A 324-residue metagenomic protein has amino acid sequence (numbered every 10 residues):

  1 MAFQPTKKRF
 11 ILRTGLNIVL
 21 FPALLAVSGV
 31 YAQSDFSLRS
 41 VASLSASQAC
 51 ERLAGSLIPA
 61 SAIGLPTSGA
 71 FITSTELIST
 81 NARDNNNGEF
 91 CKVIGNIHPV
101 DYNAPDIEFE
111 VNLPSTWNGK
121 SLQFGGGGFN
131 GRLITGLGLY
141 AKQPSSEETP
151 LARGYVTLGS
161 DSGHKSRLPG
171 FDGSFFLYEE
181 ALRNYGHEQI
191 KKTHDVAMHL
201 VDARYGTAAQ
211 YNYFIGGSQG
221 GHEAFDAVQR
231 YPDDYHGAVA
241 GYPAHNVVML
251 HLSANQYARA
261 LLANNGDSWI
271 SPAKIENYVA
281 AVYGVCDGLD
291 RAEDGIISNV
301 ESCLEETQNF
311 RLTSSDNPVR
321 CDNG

Functional and structural regions predicted by a protein language model:
M1-L12: N-terminal secretory signal peptides that target proteins for export/translocation
G15-A26: Bacterial N-terminal signal peptides
A32-K120, L133-G138, Q143-S145, V279 (+3 more regions): Catalytic-loop region of hydrolases
G119-G128: Short beta-strand element of the alpha/beta-hydrolase
G127-G206, L252-S253: Cap/lid segment of the alpha/beta-hydrolase catalytic domain
T207-G217: Alpha/beta-hydrolase fold nucleophile elbow
G216-G220, A224: Gly/Ala-rich beta-loop-alpha elbow adjacent to hydrolase catalytic centers
D226-V228, D233-G324: A catalytic-pocket lid/entrance helix-loop region that shapes and gates access to the active site across common
